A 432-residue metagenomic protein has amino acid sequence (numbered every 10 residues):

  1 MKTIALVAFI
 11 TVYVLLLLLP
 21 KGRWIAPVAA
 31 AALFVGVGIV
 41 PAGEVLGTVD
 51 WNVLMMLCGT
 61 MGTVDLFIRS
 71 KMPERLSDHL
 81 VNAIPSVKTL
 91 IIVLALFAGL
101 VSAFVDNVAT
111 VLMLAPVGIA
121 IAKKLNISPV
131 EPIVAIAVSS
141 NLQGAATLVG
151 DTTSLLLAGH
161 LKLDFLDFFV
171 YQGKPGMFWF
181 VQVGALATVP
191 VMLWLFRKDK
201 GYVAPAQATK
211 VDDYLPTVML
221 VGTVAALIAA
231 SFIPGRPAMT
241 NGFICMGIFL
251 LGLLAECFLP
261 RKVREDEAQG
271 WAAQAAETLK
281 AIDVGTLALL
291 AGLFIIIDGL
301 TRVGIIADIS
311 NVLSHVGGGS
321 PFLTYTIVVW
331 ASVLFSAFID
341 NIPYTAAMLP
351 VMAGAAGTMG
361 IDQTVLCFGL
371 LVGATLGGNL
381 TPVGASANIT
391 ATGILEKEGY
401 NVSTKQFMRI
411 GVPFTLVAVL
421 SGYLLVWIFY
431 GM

Functional and structural regions predicted by a protein language model:
M1-F67, G173-N311, I410-M432: Hydrophobic transmembrane alpha-helices of multi-pass small-molecule transporters
M1-L6, V40-G43, I84, P116-I133 (+6 more regions): Hydrophobic alpha-helical transmembrane segments
Y13-K21, F97-D106, A137-V149, W330-Y344 (+1 more regions): Transmembrane alpha-helix interface/packing and boundary motifs in multi-pass membrane proteins, characterized by
G43-V130, G285-M359, T364: Membrane-embedded alpha-helical segments and adjacent helix-loop junctions characteristic of multi-pass solute
E74-L76, A109-A120, I133-V134, A146-L163 (+5 more regions): Re-entrant/interfacial helical elements at transmembrane boundaries that shape and gate the permeation pathway
I121-T217, D362, T390-L424: Membrane-core helix-loop-helix motifs of multi-pass transport proteins
V170-F180, G292, L323-M432: C-terminal transmembrane helix pair
